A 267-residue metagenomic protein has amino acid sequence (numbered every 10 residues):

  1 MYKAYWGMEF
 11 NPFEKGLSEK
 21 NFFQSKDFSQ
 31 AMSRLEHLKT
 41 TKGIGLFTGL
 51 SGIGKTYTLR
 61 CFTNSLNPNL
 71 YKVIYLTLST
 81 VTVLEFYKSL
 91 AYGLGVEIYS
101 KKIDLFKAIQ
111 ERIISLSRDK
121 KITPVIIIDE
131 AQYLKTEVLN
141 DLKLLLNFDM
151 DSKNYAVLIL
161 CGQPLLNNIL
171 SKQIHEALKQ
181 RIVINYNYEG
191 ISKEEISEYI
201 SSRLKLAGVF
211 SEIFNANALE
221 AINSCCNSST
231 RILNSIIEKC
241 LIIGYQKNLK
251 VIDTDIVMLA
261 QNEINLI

Functional and structural regions predicted by a protein language model:
M1-T41, M258, N262, I267: A short, basic N-terminal segment
Y2, W6, Y155, A177 (+2 more regions): C-terminal alpha-helical "lid" subdomain
N11, L70-V73, V81-S100: Conserved NTP-binding/hydrolysis module of P-loop NTPases
R34-H37, I103-D119: Conserved alpha-helical scaffold flanking the Walker A/P-loop in AAA+ ATPase domains
T41-N64: Walker A/P-loop nucleotide-binding motif
I44, I114, K121-L160, Q173: Conserved Walker B catalytic segment
T63-L66, L166-R181: Short regulatory helix/loop adjacent to the ATP-binding pocket of P-loop NTPases
L76-S79, I169-L170, V183-I196: Conserved AAA+ ATPase "SRH/arginine-finger" region at the nucleotide-binding site
